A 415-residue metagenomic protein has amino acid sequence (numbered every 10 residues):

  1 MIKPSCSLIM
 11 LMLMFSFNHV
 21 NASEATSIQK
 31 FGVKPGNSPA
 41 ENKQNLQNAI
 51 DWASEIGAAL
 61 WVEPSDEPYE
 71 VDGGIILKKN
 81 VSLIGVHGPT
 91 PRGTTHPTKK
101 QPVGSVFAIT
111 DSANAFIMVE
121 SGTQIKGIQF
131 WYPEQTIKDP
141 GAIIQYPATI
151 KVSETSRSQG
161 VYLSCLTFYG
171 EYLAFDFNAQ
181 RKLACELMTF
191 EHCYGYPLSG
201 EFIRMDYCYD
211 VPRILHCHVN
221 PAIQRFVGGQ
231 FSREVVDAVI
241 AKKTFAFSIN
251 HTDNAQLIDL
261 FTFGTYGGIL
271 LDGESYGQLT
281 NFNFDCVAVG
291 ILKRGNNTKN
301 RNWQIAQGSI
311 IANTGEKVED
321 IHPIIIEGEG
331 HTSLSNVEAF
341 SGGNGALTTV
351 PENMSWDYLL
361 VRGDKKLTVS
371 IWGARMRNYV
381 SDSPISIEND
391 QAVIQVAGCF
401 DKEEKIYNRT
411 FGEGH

Functional and structural regions predicted by a protein language model:
M1-S5: Positively charged n-region of N-terminal signal peptides that target proteins for export
S7-S16: Bacterial N-terminal signal peptides
F17-H19, E413: Generic detector of N-terminal low-structure segments
V20-N48: Right-handed parallel beta-helix/beta-solenoid
K43, Q47-A113, Q129-Y132, F168: N-terminal extracellular ligand-recognition/capping segment immediately after the signal peptide
T90-P91, T95-P102, A113, Q124-H415: Extracellular beta-rich repeat passengers
F116: Surface-exposed ligand/attachment interfaces on beta-rich extracellular proteins
